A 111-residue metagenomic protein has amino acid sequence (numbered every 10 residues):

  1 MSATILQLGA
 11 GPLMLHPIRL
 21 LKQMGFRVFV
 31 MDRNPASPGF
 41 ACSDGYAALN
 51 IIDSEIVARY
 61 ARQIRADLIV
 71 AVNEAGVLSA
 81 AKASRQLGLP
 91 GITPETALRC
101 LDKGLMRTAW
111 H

Functional and structural regions predicted by a protein language model:
M1-T96, C100-L101, L105: ATP-binding N-terminal substructure of ATP-dependent carboxylate-amine bond-forming enzymes
M106-H111: Structural element of the ATP-grasp superfamily
